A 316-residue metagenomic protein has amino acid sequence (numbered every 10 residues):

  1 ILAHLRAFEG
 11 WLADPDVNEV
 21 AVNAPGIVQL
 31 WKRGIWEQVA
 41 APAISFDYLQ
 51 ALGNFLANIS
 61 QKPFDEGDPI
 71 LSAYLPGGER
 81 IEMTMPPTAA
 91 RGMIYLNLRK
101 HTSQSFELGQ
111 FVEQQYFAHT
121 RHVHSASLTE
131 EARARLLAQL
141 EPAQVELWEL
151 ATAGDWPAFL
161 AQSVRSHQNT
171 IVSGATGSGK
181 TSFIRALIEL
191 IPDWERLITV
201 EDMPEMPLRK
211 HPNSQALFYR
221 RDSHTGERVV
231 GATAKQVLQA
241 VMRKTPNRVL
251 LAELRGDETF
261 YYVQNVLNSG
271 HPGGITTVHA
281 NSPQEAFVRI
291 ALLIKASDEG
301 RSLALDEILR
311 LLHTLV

Functional and structural regions predicted by a protein language model:
I1-G77: N-terminal accessory targeting/assembly segments
V20, M83, V316: Residue-level signature of catalytic and energy-coupling elements of molecular machines, predominantly ATP/GTP-dependent
Q29-W31, V39, M93, P207-R209 (+1 more regions): Switch/connector loops and helix/strand junctions flanking conserved nucleotide-binding motifs in nucleotide-processing
W36-A40, S105-L108, T225, G273-T276: Short small-residue beta-strand/loop micro-motif enriched in glycine and branched aliphatics
A40-A43, N58-R165: P-loop NTP-binding catalytic core
E149-L150, P157, Q162, H167-T176 (+1 more regions): Switch/coupling sub-region of P-loop NTPases
G179: Conserved glycine(s) of the Walker
